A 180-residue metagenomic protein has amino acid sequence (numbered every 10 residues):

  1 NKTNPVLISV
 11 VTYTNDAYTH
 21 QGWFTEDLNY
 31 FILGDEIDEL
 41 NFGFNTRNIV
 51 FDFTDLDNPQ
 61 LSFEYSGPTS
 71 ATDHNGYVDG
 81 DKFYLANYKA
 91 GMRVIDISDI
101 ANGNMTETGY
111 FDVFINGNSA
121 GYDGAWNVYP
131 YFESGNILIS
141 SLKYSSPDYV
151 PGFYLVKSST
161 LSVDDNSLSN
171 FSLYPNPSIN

Functional and structural regions predicted by a protein language model:
N1-T160: Feature marking well-ordered beta-strand scaffolds used for ligand recognition
D164-N180: Surface-exposed, proline-anchored Ser/Thr-rich loop/turn motifs
